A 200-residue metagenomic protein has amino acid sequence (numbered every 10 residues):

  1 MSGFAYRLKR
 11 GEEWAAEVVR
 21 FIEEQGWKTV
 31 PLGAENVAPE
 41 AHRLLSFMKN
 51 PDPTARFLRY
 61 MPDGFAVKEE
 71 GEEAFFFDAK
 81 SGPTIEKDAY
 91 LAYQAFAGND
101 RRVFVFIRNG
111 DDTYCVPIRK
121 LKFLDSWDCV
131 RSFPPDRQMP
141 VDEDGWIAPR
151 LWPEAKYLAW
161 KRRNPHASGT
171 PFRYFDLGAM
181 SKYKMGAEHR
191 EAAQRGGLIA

Functional and structural regions predicted by a protein language model:
M1-K28, A34, I199-A200: Nuclease catalytic cores
M1-S2, Y6-L8, P31-G71: Active-site metal-binding core of divalent-cation-utilizing nuclease and nuclease-like domains
I22, P62-P83: Conserved catalytic cores of phosphodiester-cleaving nucleases, focusing on short active-site segments
V30-L32, F76-D78, F104-I107: A structural signal for short, well-ordered beta-strand segments and their strand-loop junctions that often border
S81-D100: Mg2+/Mn2+-dependent nuclease catalytic core
A97-S126: Nucleic-acid nuclease catalytic cores
D128-W152: Charged, structured surface patches that assemble and position nucleic-acid processing machinery
D144-A200: Charged phosphate-binding loop/patch that engages nucleotide di/tri-phosphates or the phosphate backbone of nucleic
